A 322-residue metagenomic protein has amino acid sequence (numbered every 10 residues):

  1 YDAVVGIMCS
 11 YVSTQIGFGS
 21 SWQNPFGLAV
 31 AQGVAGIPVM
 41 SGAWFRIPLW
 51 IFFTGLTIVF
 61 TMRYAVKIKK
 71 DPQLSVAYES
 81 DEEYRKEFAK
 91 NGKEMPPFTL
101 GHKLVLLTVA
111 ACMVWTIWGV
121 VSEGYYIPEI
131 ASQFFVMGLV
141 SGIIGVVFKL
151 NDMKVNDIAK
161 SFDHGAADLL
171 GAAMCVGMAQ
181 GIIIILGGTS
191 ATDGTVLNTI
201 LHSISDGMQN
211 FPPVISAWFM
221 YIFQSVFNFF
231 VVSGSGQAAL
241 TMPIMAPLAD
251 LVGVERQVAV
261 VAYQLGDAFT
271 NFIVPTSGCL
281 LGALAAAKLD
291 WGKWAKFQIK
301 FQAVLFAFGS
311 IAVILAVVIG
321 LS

Functional and structural regions predicted by a protein language model:
Y1-E79, K93-K103, E255, C279-A312 (+1 more regions): Membrane-core helix-loop-helix motifs of multi-pass transport proteins
Y1-I16, G42, I51, P213-N228 (+1 more regions): Alpha-helical transmembrane segments of multi-pass membrane proteins
V4, W22-G27, F219, V231-M242 (+1 more regions): Transmembrane helix boundary and interhelical junction motifs in multipass membrane proteins
G42-S161, V318-S322: Long, contiguous bundles of hydrophobic transmembrane helices that form the permeation core of multi-pass
H102-W118, S141, L170-I183, F308-A312: Selective recognition of specific alpha-helical transmembrane segments in multi-pass small-molecule
F148-L170, I200, W291-F297: Hydrophobic, small-residue-rich membrane helices and short re-entrant helix-turn-helix hairpins that build
G165-L169, A173, G207-F211, A262 (+3 more regions): Loop-to-transmembrane-helix entry motif
V176-T189, H202-P247, L251-V252: Hydrophobic alpha-helical transmembrane segments of multi-pass integral membrane proteins, predominantly secondary
